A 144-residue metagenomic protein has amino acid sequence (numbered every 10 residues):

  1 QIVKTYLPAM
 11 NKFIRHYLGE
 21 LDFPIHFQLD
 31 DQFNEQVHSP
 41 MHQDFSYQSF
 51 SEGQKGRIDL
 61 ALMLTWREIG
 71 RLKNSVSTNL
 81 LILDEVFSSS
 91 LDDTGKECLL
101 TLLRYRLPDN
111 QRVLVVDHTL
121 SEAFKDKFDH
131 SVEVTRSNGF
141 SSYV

Functional and structural regions predicted by a protein language model:
Q1-H26, H42, S77: Charged, surface-exposed helical/loop "interaction arms" that form contiguous linear patches used for dimerization
P8, E68, S75-V76, S89-E97: Conserved D-loop-proximal element of ABC-family nucleotide-binding domains
E20, Q28, F50, R71-V76 (+2 more regions): Conserved catalytic network of the ASCE P-loop NTPase/AAA+ motor domain
P24-K55: ABC-fold ATPase nucleotide-binding domain signature/coupling loops
V37-M41, L62, R136: Flexible glycine-/small-residue-rich
E52-I82: GG-anchored amphipathic helix commonly corresponding to the ABC/SMC/Rad50 NBD signature/C-loop
D84-V86: Walker B catalytic acidic pair
T94-V144: C-terminal lobe/lid and adjacent interdomain/linker elements of RecA-like ASCE P-loop ATPase modules
